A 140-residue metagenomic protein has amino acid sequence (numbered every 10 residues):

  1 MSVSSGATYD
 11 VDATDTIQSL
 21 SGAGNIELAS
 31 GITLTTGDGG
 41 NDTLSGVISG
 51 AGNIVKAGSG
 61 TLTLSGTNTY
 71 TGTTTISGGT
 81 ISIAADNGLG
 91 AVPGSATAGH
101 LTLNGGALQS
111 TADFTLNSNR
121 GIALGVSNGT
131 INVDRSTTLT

Functional and structural regions predicted by a protein language model:
M1-D42, S49-T63, T71-L139: Beta-strand repeat architectures
